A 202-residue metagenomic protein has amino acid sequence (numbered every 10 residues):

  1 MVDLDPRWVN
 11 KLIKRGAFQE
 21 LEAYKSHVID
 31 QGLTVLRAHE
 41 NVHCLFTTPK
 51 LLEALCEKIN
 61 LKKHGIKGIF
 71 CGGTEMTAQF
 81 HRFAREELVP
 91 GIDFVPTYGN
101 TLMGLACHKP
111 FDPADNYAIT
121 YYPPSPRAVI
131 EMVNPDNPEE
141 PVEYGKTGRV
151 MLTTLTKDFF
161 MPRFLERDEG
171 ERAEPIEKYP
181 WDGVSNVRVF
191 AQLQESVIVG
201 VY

Functional and structural regions predicted by a protein language model:
V2-Y202: Active-site glycine/GP-rich loop and adjacent strand/helix microenvironment that borders small-molecule binding pockets
